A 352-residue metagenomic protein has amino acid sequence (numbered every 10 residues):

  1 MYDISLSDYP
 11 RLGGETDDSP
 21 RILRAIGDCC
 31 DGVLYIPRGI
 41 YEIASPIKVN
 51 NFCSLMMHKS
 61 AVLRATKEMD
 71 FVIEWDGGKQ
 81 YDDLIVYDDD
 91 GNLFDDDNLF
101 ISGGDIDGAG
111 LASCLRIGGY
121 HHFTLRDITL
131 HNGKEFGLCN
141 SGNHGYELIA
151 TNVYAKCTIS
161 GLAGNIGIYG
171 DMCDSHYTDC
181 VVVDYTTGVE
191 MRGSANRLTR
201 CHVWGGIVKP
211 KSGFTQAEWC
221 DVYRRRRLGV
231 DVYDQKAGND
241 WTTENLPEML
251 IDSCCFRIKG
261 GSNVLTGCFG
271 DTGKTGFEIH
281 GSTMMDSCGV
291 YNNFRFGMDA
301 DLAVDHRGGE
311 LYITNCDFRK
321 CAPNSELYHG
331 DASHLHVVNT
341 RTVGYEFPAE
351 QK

Functional and structural regions predicted by a protein language model:
L6-P37: Acidic Gly/Asp/Thr-rich repetitive segments characteristic of extracellular carbohydrate-active and adhesion proteins
L23, D31-M69, G78, I106 (+1 more regions): N-terminal extracellular ligand-recognition/capping segment immediately after the signal peptide
I26-C30, K48-N50, L93-D95, G118-G119 (+4 more regions): Flexible, charged surface loops at secondary-structure boundaries
G27, D88-F94, I106-H122, E135-F136 (+1 more regions): Right-handed parallel beta-helix
G32-P37, C53, F123, N132-F136 (+3 more regions): Internal alpha-helical scaffold/solenoid segments in large eukaryotic proteins
I36, S54-H58, Y81, D96-G103 (+13 more regions): All-beta strand scaffolds that present successive hydrophobic residues in beta-strands
A44-P46, K59, R64-D70, A109-L115 (+10 more regions): Short glycine/acidic-rich loop motifs that flank beta-strands on beta-rich extracellular proteins
E74-L99, D107-G108, H131: Extracellular polysaccharide-degrading/modifying enzymes targeting complex plant/algal/animal polysaccharides
